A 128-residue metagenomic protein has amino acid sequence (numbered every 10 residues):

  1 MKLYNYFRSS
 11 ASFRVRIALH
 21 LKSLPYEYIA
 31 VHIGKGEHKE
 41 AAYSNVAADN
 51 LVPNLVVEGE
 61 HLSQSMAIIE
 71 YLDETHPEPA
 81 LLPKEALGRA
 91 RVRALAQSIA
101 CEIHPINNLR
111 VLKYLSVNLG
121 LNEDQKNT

Functional and structural regions predicted by a protein language model:
M1-K126: GST-like domain detector, emphasizing the conserved glutathione-binding G-site in the N-terminal thioredoxin-like
